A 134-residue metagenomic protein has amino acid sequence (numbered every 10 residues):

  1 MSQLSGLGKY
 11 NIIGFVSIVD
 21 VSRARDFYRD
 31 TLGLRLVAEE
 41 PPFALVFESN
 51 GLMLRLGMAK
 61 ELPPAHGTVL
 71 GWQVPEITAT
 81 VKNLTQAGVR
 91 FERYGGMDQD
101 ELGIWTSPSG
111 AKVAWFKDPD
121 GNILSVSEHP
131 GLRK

Functional and structural regions predicted by a protein language model:
M1-R23, M53, G67-L70, S127-K134: N-terminal beta-strand motif that seeds the catalytic metal site of vicinal oxygen chelate
S2-S5, T31-L34, F91, D100-I104: Intrinsically disordered, low-complexity segments enriched in polar/charged residues with Gly/Pro, especially when
G6-G8, L62-P64, P108: A generic structural micro-feature
G8-N11, F15-L54, A59-E61, A79: Core segments of cupin and vicinal oxygen chelate
D20-S22, L70-I123, H129-K134: Vicinal oxygen chelate
P41-F43, P64-A65, Q99-D100, S109-G110: Short acidic/glycine-enriched loop/turn segments that link adjacent beta-strands
K60-L62, P130-G131: Short polar/acidic secondary-structure junctions
